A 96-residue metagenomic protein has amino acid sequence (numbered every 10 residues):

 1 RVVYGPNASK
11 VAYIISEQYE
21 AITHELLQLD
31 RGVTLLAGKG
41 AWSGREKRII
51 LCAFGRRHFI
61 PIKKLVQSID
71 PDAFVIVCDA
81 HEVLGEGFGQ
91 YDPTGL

Functional and structural regions predicted by a protein language model:
R1-L96: Positively charged, small/polar-rich N-terminal and surface patches that mediate targeting and assembly and bind
